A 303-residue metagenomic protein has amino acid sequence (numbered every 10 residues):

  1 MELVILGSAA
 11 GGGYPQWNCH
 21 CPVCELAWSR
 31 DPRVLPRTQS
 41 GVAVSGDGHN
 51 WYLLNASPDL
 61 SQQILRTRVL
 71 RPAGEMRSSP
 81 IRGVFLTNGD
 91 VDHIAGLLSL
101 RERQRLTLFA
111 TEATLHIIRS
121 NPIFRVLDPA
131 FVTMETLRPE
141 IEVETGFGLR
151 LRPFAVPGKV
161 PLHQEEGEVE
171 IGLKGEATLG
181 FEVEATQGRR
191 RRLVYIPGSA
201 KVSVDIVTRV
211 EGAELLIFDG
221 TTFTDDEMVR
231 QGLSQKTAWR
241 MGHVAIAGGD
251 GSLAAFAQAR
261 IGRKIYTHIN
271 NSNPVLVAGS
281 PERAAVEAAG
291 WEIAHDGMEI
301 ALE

Functional and structural regions predicted by a protein language model:
M1-V69, A73, T136-R209, G297-E303: Core dinuclear metal-dependent hydrolase active-site scaffold
E2, R105-T107, T133, E214 (+1 more regions): Residues at the starts of beta-strands that form the adenosine-phosphate
G48-A110: Active-site metal-binding motif and surrounding structural segment of the metallo-beta-lactamase
L53-S57, P80-D92, A110-T111, V194-S199 (+3 more regions): Active-site neighborhood of phospho(di)ester-bond hydrolases with catalytic His/Asp-centered motifs
S79, G89, A130, F147-L149 (+3 more regions): Structured loop/turn residues at beta-strand edges in well-structured enzyme cores
L100-M134: Long, hydrophobic, well-ordered secondary-structure blocks that form the structural core and pocket-lining surfaces
M134, R150, A288-E292: Active-site regions of enzymes building and remodeling cell-envelope glycoconjugates
E176-T178, Q187-R192, A200-G297: Cap/insert and terminal regions of metallo-dependent hydrolase folds
